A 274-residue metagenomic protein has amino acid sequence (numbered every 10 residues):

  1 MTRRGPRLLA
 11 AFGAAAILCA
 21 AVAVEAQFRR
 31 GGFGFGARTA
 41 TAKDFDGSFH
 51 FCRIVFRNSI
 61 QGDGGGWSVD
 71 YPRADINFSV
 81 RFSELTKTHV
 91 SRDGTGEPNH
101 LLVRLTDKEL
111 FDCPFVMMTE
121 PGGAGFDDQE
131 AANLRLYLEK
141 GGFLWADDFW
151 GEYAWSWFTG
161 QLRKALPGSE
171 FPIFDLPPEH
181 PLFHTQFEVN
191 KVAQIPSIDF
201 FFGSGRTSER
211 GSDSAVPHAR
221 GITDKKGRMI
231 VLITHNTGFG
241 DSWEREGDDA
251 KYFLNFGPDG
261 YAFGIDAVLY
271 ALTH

Functional and structural regions predicted by a protein language model:
M1-P6: N-terminal secretory signal peptides that target proteins for export/translocation
A10-A20: Bacterial N-terminal signal peptides
A15-I17, A42, T223, P258: Sterically constrained small-residue positions within well-ordered secondary structures of folded domains
E25-F115, P121-G122, G238-D241, R245-H274: Aromatic-Pro/Gly-enriched surface loop or interdomain linker that acts as a lid/target-recognition segment
R30-F33, S59-G62, W155-E246, Y261: An acidic, glycine-rich "communication" segment
A42-G47, D107-D112, Y137-E139, P167-G168 (+1 more regions): Extracellular/periplasmic catalytic domains that process cell-envelope and extracellular macromolecules
Y71-R73, N77-A165, I195-F202, T234: Helical hinge/lid and interdomain linker segments adjacent to catalytic or ligand-binding clefts that mediate domain
